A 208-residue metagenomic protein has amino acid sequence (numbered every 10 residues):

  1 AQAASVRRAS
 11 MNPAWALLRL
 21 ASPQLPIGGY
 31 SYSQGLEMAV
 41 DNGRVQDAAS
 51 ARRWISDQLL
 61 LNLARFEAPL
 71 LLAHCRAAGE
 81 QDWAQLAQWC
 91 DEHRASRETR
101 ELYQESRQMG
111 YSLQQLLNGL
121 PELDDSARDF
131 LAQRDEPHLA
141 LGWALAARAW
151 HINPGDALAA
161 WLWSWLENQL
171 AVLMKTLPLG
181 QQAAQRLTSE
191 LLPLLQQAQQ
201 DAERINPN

Functional and structural regions predicted by a protein language model:
A1-W15: Charged, compositionally biased N-terminal leader segments and the immediate start of the first structured element
P13-Q81: Glycine/small-residue-rich interface belts in oligomeric ring/scaffold proteins and their assembly partners
P26-S31, L63, L70, A77 (+6 more regions): Short, contiguous, pocket-lining structural segments that sit at or immediately flank catalytic/ligand-binding sites
A39-A49, L120-S126, W150-A157, T176-A183: Inter-helical turn/loop segments and adjacent helix faces that build the functional surface of alpha-helical bundle
A68-A73, A77-H151: Internal, conserved structured core segments that host functional sites
A132-G180: A contiguous pocket-lining binding segment that forms or flanks enzyme active sites
A160, S164-N208: C-terminal auxiliary extensions adjacent to catalytic cores
